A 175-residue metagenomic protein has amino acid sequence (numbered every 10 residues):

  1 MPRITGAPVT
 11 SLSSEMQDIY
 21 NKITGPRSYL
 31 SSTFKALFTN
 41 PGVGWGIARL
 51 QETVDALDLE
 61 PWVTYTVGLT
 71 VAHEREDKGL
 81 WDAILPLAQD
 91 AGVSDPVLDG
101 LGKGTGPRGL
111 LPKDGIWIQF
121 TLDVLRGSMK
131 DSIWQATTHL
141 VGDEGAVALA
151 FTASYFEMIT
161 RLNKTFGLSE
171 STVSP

Functional and structural regions predicted by a protein language model:
M1-P175: Hydrophobic alpha-helical segments
